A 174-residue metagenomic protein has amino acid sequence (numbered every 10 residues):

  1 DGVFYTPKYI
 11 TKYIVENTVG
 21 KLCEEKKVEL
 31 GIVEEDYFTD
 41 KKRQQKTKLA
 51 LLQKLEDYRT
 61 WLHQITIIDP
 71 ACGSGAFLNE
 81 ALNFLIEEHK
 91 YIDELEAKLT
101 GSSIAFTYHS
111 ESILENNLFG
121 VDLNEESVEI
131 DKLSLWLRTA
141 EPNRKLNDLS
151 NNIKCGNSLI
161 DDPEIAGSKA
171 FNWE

Functional and structural regions predicted by a protein language model:
V3-E174: SAM-dependent methyltransferase catalytic region
